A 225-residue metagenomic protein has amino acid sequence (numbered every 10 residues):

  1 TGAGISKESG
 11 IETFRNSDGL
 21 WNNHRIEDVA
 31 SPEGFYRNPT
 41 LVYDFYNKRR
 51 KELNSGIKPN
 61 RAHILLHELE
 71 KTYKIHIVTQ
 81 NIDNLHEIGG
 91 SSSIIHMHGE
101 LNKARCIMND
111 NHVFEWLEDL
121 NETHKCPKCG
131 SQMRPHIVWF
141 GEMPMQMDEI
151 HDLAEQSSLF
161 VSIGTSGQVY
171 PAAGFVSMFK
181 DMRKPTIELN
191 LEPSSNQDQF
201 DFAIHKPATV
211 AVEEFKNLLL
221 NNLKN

Functional and structural regions predicted by a protein language model:
T1-N225: Conserved catalytic core of sirtuin-type NAD+-dependent deacylases
